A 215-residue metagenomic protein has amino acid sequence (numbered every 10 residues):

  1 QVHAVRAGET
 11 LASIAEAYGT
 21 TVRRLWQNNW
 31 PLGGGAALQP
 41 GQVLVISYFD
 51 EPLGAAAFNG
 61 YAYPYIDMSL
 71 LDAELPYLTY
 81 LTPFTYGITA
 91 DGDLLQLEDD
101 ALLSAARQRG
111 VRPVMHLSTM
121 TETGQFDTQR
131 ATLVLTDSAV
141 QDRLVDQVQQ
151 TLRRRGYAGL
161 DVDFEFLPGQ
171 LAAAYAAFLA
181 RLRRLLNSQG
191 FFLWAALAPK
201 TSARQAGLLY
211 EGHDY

Functional and structural regions predicted by a protein language model:
Q1-T21, Q42: Primarily a LysM-type cell-wall glycan-binding module
W26-G35: Short acidic beta-strand-loop surface patches of small beta-rich interaction domains
W30, Y86, E165: Flexible loop residues that form catalytic and substrate-binding hotspots at small-molecule/glycan-binding clefts
D50-Y65, L75, T89-Y215: Chitinase-like catalytic core of GlcNAc-active glycosidases
M68, L78, T82-G87: Long, low-complexity intrinsically disordered regions
